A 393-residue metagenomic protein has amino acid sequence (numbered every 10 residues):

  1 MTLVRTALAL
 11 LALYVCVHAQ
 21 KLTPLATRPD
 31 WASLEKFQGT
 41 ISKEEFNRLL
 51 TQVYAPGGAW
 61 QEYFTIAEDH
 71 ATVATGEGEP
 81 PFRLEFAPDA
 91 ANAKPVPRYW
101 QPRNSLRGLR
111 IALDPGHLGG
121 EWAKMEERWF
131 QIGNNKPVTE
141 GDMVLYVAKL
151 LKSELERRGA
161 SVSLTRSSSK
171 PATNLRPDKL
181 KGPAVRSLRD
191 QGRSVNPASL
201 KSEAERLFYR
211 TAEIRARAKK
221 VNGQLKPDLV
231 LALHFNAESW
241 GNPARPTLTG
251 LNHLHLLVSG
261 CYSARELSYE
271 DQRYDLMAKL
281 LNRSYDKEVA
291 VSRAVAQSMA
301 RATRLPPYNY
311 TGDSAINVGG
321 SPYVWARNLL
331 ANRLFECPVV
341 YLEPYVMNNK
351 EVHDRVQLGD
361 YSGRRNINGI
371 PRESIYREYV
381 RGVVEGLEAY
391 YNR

Functional and structural regions predicted by a protein language model:
T2-A9: Sec-dependent signal peptide recognition, specifically the positively charged N-region followed immediately by
T6, A19-R393: Catalytic-site microenvironment of enzymes that process N-acetyl-hexosamine-containing cell-wall polysaccharides
L10-A19: Hydrophobic h-region of N-terminal signal peptides that target proteins for export in Gram-negative bacteria
